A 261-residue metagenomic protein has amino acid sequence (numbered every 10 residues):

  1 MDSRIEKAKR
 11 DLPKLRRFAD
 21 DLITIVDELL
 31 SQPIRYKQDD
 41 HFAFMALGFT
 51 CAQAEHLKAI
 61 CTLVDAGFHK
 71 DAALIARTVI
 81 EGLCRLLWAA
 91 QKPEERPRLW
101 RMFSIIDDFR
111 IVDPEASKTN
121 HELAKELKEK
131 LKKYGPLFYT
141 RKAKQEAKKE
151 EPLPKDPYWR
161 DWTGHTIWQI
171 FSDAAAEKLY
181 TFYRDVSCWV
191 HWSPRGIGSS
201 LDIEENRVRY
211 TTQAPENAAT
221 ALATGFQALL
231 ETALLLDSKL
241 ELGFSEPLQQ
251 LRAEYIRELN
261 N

Functional and structural regions predicted by a protein language model:
M1-Q38, F103-N261: Secondary-shell segments that build the walls of catalytic and ion/ligand-binding clefts
V26-A89: Long, hydrophobic/aromatic-enriched structural stretches that serve as scaffold segments
Q53, I60, V79, L86-L87 (+5 more regions): Alpha-helical solenoid scaffolds that mediate protein-protein interactions, centered on TPR/SEL1-like repeats but also
A72-L74, K92-W100, L240-L248: Short, glycine/acidic-rich hinge or "gate" loops at secondary-structure transitions that mediate conformational
A76-R77, L83-P114: Internal, hydrophobic cores of structured domains that mediate oligomerization or house catalytic pockets within large
